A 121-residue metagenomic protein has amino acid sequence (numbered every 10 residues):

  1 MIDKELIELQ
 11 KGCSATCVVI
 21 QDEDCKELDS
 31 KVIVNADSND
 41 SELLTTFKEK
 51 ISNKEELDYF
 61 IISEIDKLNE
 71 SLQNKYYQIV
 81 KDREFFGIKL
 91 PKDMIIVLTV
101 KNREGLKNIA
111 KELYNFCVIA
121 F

Functional and structural regions predicted by a protein language model:
M1-L28, D82: Pre-Walker A (pre-P-loop) alpha-helix and adjacent loop at the N terminus of AAA/AAA+ ATPase modules, a conserved
I2, K26-E56: Short glycine-rich substrate-engagement loop in P-loop NTPases that contacts/grips substrate
K11-C13, K54-E56, L90-D93: Short loop/turn elements that form and flank the Walker-type P-loop nucleotide-binding site in RecA-like NTPase cores
V18, I61-S63, M94-N102: Structural recognition of the conserved hydrophobic beta-strand(s) that form the central parallel beta-sheet of P-loop
E23-D24, K67, K101-L106: Conserved nucleotide-binding/hydrolysis micro-motifs of P-loop NTPases
S30-V34, K92, K107-F121: A short helix-turn-beta junction within AAA+ P-loop NTPase domains corresponding to the substrate/partner-engaging
S52-V80, L106-E112: Conserved AAA+/SF3 P-loop NTPase catalytic/coupling segment centered on the Walker-B
N69-V97: Conserved catalytic/switch belt of AAA+ P-loop NTPases
